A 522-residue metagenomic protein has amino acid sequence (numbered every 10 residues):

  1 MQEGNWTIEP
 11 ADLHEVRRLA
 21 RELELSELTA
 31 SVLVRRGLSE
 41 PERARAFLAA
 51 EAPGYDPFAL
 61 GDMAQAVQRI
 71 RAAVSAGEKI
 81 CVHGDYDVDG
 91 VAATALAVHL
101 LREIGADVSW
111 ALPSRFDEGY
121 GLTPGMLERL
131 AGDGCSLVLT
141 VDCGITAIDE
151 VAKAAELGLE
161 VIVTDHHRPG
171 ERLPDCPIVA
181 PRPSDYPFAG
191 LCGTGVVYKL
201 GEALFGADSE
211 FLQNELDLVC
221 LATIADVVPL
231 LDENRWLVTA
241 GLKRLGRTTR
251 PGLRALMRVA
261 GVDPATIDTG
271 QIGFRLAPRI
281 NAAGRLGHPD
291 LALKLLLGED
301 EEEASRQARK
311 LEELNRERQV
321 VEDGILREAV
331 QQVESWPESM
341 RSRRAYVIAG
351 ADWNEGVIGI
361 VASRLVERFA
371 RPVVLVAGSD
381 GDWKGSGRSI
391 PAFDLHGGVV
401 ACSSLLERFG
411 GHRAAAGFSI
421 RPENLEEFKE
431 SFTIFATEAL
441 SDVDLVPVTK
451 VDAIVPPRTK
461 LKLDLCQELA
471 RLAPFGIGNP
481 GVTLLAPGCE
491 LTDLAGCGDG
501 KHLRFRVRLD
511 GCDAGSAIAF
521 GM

Functional and structural regions predicted by a protein language model:
Q2, E9-L13, R18-S136, L157 (+2 more regions): Hydrophobic helix-and-loop "lid/oligomerization" segment in the mid-to-C-terminal part of catalytic domains
S75-A76, E301-R309, E313-I348, A401-M522: Mid-to-C-terminal polyanion-binding domains and interfaces
M126, K153, V196-L200, L237-A240 (+1 more regions): Alpha-helical scaffold elements adjacent to nucleotide-binding pockets in ATP/GTP-utilizing enzyme cores
E128-G190, T194-F205, N214, L231: Active-site cavity-forming subdomains of large catalytic enzyme subunits
D149-K153, Y346, V361, E468: A short acidic, amphipathic alpha-helical/loop segment
V151-A152, D185-F188, D263-P264, S363-R364 (+1 more regions): A generic local secondary-structure boundary/capping motif
H166-H167, N354, H412, H502: Histidine-centered active-site/metal-ligand motif
C176-I178, G381-S389, D513-I518: Short, well-ordered strand-loop elements centered on a beta-strand within folded domains, enriched for acidic residues
